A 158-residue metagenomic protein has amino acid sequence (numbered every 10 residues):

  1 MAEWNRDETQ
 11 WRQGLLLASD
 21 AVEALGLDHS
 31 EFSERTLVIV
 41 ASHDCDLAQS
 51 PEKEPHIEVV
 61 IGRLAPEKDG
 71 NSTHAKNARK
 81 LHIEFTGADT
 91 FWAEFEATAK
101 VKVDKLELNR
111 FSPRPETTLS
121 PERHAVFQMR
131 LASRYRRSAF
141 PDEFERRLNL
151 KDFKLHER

Functional and structural regions predicted by a protein language model:
M1-H43: Short N-terminal edge-element motif at the start of the domain
M1-W4, S30-F32, N71-R158: C-terminal terminal-subdomain/extension
Q10-Q13, Q49, Q128: Residue-identity detector for glutamine
G14-S19, V40, I57-G62, I83 (+2 more regions): Generic structural hydrophobic/aromatic packing signal, biased to beta-strands
F32-R35, A41-N77: Compact nucleic-acid interaction/catalytic patches
